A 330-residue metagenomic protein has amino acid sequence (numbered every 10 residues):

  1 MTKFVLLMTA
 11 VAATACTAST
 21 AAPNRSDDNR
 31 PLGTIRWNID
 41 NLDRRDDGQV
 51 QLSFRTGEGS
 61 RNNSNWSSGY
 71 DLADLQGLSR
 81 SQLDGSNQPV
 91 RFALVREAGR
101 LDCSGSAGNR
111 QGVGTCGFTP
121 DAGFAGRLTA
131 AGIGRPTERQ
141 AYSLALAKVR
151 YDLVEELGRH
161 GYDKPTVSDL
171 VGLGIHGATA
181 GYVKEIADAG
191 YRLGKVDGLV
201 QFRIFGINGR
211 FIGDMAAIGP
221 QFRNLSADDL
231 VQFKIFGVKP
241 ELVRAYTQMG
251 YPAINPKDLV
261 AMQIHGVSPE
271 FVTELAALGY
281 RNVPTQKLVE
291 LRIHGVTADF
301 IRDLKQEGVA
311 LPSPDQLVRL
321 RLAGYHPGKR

Functional and structural regions predicted by a protein language model:
F4-A13: Sec-dependent N-terminal signal peptides
C16-R330: General marker for long, soluble alpha-helical cores
